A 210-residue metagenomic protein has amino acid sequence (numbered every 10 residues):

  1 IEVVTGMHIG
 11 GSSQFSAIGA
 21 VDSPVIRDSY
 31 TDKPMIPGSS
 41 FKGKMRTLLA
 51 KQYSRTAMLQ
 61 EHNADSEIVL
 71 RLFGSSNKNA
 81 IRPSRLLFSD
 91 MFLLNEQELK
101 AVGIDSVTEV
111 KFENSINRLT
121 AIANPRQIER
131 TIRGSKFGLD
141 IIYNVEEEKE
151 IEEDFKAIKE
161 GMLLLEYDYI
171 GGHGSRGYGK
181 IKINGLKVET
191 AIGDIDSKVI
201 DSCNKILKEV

Functional and structural regions predicted by a protein language model:
I1-I116, T120, N124-V210: RNA-binding basic/glycine-rich loop and surface signature characteristic of RAMP-family CRISPR effectors
